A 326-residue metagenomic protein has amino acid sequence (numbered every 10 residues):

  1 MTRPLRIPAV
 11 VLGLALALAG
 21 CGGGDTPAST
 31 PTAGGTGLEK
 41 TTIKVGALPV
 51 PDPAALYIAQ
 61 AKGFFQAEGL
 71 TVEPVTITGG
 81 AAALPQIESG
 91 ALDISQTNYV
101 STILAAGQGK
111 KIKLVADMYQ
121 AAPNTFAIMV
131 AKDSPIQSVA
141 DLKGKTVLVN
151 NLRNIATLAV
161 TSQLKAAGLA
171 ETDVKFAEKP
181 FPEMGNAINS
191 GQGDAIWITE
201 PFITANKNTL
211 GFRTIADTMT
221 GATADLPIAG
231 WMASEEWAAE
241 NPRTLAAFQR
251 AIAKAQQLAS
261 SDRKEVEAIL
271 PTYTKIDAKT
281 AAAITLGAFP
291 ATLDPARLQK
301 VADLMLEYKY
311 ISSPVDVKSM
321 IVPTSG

Functional and structural regions predicted by a protein language model:
M1-V11: Bacterial N-terminal signal peptides that target proteins for export
A17-G20: C-terminal motif of bacterial Sec signal peptides marking the signal peptidase cleavage site
G22-D25: Bacterial signal peptide processing site
A28-A167, E178, D194-W197, T214-A216 (+1 more regions): Short, glycine-/small- and polar/acidic-enriched structural segments that line small-molecule recognition paths
V100, F176, P182-I269: Pocket-lining segment of extracytoplasmic ligand-binding domains
A121, T220-A224, A288-A296, V317: Short, solvent-exposed loop/beta-turn-alpha elements that line the ligand-binding surface or hinge of extracytoplasmic
A238-Y310: Secondary-structure end/capping motifs
D303-G326: Conserved C-terminal helix/tail region of periplasmic/extracytoplasmic solute-binding proteins
